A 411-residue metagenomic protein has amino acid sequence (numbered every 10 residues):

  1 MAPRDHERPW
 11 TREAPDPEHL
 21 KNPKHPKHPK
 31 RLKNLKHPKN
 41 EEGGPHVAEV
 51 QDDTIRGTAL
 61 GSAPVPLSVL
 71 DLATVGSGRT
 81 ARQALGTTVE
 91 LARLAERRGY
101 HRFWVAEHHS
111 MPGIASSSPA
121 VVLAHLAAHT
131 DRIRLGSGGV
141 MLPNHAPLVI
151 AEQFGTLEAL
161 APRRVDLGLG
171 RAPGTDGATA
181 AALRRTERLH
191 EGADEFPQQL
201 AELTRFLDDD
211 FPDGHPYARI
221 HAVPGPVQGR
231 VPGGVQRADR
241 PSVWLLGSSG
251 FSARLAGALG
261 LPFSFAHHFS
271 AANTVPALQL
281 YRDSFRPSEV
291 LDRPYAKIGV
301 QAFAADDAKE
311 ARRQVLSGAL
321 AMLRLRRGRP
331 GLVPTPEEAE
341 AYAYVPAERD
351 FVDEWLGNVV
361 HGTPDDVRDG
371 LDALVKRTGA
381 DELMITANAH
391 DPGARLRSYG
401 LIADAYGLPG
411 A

Functional and structural regions predicted by a protein language model:
M1-W10, P15-P45, Q228, P232: Intrinsically disordered, low-complexity segments used as extracellular stalks/linkers and nuclear/regulatory IDRs
R4-T11, K39, G43-L135: N-terminal beta1-alpha1-beta2 module of alpha/beta enzyme domains
A48-G61, L189-G225, N273-G379, G410-A411: An alpha-helical appendage that flanks or caps ligand/catalytic pockets
A63-A81, N144-F211, F263: Flexible, glycine-rich active-site loops centered on histidine and acidic residues that chelate a metal or position
L67, G99, E107, L126 (+5 more regions): Conserved, mostly hydrophobic/aromatic
L67-D71, F103-V105, L135-S137, V165-L169 (+4 more regions): Hydrophobic faces of well-ordered beta-strands that scaffold small-molecule active sites in alpha/beta enzyme cores
D71-G86, V140-L148, R237-G247, W355-T363: Active-site mouth loops of central-metabolism enzymes
S249-A272: A conserved active-site cap/scaffold subdomain adjacent to cofactor or substrate pockets
